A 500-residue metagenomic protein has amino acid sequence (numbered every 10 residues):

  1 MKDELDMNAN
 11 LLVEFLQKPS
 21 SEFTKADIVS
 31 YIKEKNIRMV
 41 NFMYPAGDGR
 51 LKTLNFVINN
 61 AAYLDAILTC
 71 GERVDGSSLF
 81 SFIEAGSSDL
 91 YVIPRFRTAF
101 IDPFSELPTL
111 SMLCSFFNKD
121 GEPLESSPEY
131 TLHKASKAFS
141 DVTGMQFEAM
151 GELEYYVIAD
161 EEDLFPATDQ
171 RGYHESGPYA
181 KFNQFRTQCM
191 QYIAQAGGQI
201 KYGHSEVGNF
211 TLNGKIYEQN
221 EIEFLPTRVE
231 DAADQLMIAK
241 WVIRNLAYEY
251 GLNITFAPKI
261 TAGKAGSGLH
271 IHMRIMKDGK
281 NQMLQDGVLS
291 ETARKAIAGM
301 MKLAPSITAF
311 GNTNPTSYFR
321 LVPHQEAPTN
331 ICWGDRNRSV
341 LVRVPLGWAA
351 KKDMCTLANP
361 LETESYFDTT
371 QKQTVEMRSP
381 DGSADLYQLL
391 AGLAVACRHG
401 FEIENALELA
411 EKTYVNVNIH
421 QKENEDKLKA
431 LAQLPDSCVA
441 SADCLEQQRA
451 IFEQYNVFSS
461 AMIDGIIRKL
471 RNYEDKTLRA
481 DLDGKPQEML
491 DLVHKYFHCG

Functional and structural regions predicted by a protein language model:
M1, E161-E162, L212-Y217, E362 (+1 more regions): Short hydrophobic/aromatic-rich motifs at helix boundaries and adjacent loops
M1-N209, T227-W241, G382, Q388-L389 (+1 more regions): ATP/Mg2+-dependent ligation/transfer catalytic cores
M7-L11, T168-D169, H272-N281, Y366-Q373 (+1 more regions): Short acidic (Asp/Glu) and glycine-rich catalytic loops that position anionic groups and cofactors
Q17-K18, A26-K33, R38-D48, K52-D120 (+4 more regions): Active-site capping/gating regions of soluble enzymes
L113, E152-P166, N209-E223, A257-G279: Histidine-centered divalent-metal-coordination microenvironment in nucleic-acid enzymes
L225, M276, P345, P486-E488: Generic beta-structure capping elements
H324-E326, V415-E423, I467-K476: Eukaryote-specific, cytoplasm-facing alpha-helical/coiled-coil scaffolding segments in long proteins
E408-C438: Intrinsically disordered, low-complexity charged/polar segments
